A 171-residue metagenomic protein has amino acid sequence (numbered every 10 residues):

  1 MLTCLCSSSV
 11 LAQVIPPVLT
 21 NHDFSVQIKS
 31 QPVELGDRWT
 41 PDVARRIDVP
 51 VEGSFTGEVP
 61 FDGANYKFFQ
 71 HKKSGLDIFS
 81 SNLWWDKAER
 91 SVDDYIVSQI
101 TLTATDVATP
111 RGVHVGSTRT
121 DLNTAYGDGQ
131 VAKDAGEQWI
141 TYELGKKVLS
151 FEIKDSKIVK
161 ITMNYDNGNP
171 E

Functional and structural regions predicted by a protein language model:
M1-T3: Sec-dependent signal peptide recognition, specifically the positively charged N-region followed immediately by
S7-S8: N-terminal signal peptide c-region/cleavage motif recognized by signal peptidases
L11-Q138, G145, K154-E171: Short helix/turn-capping signatures at newly exposed starts of structured segments
L149-S150: Short, surface-exposed beta-strand/loop micro-motifs that present aromatic residues
